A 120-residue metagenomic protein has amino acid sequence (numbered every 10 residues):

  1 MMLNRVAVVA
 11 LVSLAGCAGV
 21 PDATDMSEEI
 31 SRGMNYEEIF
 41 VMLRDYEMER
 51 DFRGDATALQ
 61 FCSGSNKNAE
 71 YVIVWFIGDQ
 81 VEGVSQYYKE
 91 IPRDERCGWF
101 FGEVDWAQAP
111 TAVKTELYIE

Functional and structural regions predicted by a protein language model:
M2-V9: Sec-dependent signal peptide recognition, specifically the positively charged N-region followed immediately by
L14-G16: C-terminal motif of bacterial Sec signal peptides marking the signal peptidase cleavage site
A18-E120: Residues within mature, well-folded domains
